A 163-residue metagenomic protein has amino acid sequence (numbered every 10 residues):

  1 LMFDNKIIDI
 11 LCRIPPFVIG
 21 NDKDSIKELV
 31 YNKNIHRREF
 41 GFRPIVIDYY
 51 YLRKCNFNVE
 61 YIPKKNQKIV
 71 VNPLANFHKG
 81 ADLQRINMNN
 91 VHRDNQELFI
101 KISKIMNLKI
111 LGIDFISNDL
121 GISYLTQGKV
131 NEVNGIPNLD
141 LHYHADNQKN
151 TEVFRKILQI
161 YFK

Functional and structural regions predicted by a protein language model:
L1-R13, K129-V133: Beta-strand scaffold of nucleotide-dependent catalytic cores
C12-P15, F162: Hydrophobic/aromatic-lined pockets within catalytic cores
P15-P16, N138: A short acidic/small-residue loop/turn micro-motif
V18-H36: Short, structural beta-strand-to-alpha-helix junction motif
Y31-G121: A long amphipathic alpha-helix within ATP-dependent nucleotide-binding catalytic cores
N89-N90, K104-L108, S117-K163: C-terminal active-site "lid" helix and adjoining low-complexity regulatory extension at the edge of ATP-using catalytic
